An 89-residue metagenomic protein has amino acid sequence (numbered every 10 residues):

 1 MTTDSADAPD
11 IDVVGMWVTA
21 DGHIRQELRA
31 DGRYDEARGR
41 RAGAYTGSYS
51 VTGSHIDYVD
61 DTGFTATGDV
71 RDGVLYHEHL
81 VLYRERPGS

Functional and structural regions predicted by a protein language model:
M1-S89: Lipid interaction determinants
